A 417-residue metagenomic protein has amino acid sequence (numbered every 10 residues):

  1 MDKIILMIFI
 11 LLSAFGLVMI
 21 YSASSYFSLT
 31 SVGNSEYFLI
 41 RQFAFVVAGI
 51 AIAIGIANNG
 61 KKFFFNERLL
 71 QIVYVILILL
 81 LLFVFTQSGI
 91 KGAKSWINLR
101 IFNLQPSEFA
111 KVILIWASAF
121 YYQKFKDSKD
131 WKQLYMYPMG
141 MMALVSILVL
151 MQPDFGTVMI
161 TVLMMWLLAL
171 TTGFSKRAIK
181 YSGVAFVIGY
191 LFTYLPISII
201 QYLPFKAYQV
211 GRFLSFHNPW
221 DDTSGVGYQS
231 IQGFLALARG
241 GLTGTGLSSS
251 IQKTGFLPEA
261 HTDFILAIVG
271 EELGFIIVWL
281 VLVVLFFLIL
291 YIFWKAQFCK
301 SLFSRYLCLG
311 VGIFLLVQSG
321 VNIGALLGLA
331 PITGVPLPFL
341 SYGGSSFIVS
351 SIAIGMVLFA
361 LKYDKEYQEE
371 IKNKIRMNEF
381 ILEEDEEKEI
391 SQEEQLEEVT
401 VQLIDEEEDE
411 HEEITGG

Functional and structural regions predicted by a protein language model:
M1-F9: N-terminal membrane topogenic signal
K3-I4, Y26-Q152, I323, L327-T333 (+4 more regions): Membrane-helix boundary/helix-loop-helix interface segments in multi-pass membrane proteins
L11-S25: Alpha-helical transmembrane segments of multi-pass membrane proteins
A44-I52, E272-I292: Hydrophobic alpha-helical transmembrane segments
L69-L70, Y74-I78, Y135-L148, F155-Q201: Hydrophobic alpha-helical segments of polytopic membrane proteins
S182-I277: Hydrophobic, glycine- and aromatic-enriched re-entrant/interface helices and adjoining loop segments
R212, Y367-D405: Short, highly charged, low-complexity non-transmembrane loops/tails of multi-pass membrane proteins
W294-T333: Loop-to-helix entry and N-terminal half of a specific, functionally important transmembrane alpha helix in multi-pass
